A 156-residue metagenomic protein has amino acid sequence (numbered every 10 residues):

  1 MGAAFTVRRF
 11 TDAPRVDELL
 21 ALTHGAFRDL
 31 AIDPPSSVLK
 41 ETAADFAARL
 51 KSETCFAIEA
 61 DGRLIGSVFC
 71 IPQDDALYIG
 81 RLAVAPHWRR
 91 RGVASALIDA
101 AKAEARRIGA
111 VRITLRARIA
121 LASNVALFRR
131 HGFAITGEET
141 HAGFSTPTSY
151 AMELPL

Functional and structural regions predicted by a protein language model:
F5, R9-R81, A85-H87, I98-A100 (+3 more regions): Acetyl-CoA-dependent GNAT
V38-K40, L121-A122, F144-S145: Short secondary-structure capping/turn micro-motifs that flank functional sites
A85-R91, I119-A120: Active-site acidic-Proline motif in GNAT/NAT acetyltransferases
R89, R106, R129: Short polybasic/polar patches that bind polyanions
S95: Residues forming the Rossmann-fold NAD(P)(H) cofactor-binding site
A105-A117: Conserved GNAT acetyl-CoA-binding A-motif
R116-A117, R129, A134-Y150: Conserved catalytic-core motifs of GNAT/GCN5-like acyltransferases
N124-L127: Helix-turn-helix
